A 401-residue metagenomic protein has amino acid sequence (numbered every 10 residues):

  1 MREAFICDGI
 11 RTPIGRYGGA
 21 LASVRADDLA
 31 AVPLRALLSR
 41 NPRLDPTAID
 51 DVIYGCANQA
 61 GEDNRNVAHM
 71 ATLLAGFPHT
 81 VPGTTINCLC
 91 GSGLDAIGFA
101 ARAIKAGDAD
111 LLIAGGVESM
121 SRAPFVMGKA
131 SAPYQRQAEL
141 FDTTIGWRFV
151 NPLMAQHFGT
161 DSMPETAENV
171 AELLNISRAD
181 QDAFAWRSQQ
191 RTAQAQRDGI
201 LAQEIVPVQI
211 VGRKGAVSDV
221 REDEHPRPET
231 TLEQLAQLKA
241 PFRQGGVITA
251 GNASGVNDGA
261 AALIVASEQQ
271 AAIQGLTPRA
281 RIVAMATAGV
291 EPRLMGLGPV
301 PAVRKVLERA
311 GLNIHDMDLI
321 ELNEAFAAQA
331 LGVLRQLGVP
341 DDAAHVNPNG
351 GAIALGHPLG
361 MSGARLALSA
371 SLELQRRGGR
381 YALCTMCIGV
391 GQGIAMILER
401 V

Functional and structural regions predicted by a protein language model:
M1-A26, I145, E172, T231-L297 (+6 more regions): Condensing-enzyme catalytic core mediating Claisen C-C bond formation in acyl metabolism
R11-T12, A22-S23, D27-V32, R43 (+4 more regions): N-terminal extracellular/periplasmic Venus flytrap/periplasmic-binding protein-like
A22-G91, D95-L112, G116-Q135, I205-R221 (+2 more regions): Conserved beta-ketoacyl condensing-enzyme motif
V24, C56-L112, T144-W147, H157-S162 (+3 more regions): Conserved catalytic cysteine-centered active-site region of acyl-thioester-dependent Claisen-condensing enzymes
A26-N41, V67-A71, A96-F99, M163-V170 (+5 more regions): Short, well-ordered amphipathic alpha-helical segments that serve as non-catalytic structural scaffolds within diverse
I86-E118, A171-I200, A262-Q269, G332-R335 (+2 more regions): Active-site-proximal alpha-helical scaffold in enzymes
L111-N169: Flexible glycine-/small-residue-enriched beta->alpha junction loops that bind anionic phosphate/pyrophosphate groups
